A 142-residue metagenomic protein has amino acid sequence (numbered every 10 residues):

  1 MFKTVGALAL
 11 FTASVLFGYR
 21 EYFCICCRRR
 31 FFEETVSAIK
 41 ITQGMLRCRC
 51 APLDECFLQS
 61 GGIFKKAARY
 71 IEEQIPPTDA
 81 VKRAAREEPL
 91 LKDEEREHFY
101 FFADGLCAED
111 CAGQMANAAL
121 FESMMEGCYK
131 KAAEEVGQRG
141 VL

Functional and structural regions predicted by a protein language model:
M1-F2, F11-F17, K131-L142: Alpha-helical transmembrane anchor segments
F2-E73: Juxtamembrane/interface alpha-helical elements of multi-pass membrane proteins
V5-A7, E88, N117: Generic N-terminal initiation segments characterized by hydrophobic and/or small/turn-forming residues
L16-R20, I39-T42, R83-E97, A132-G137: Hydrophobic transmembrane alpha-helix bundles
S37, I41-G44, F101, L120-G127: Short amphipathic alpha-helical coupling elements at transmembrane boundaries
M45, C50-C111, F121: Glycine- and small-hydrophobic-enriched helix-loop-helix hairpins
G105-L142: Membrane-interface, cytosolic juxtamembrane amphipathic helix immediately N-terminal to a transmembrane helix, enriched
